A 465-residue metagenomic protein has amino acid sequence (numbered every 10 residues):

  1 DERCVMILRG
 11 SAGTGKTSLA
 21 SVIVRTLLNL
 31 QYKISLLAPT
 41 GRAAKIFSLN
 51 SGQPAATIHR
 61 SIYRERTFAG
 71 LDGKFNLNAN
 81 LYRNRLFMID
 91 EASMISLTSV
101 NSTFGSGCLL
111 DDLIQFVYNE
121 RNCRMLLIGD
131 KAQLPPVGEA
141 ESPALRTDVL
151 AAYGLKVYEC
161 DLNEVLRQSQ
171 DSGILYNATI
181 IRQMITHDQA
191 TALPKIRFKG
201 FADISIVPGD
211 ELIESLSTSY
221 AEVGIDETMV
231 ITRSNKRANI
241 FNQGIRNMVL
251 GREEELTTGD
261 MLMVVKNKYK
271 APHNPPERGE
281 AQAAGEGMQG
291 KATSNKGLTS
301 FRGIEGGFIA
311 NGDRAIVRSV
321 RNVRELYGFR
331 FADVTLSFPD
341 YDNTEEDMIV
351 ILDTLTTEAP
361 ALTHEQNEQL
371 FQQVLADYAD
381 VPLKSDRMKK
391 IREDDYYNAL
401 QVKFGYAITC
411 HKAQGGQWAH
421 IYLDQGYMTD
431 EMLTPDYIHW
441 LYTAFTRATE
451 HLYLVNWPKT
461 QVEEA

Functional and structural regions predicted by a protein language model:
D1-R3, V117-C123, K131-R278, Q289-L362: Conserved helicase motor core of P-loop NTPases
C4-A190: ASCE P-loop NTPase helicase motor core
T17, R278-G279, E286-G287: Glycine-biased, low-complexity coil/linker segments
L36, N78-A79, Y220, G306-I309 (+2 more regions): Replace "in large, NTP-powered and nucleic-acid-processing enzymes" with "in large, NTP-powered factors and other
T40, S234, G415: Short, conserved phosphate/pyrophosphate- and ester-handling motifs at nucleotide-, phospho-/glycolipid
S51, L155, V230, R447-A448: Short, structured coil segments at secondary-structure junctions
N311-D313, V320, G328-A465: C-terminal accessory regions
